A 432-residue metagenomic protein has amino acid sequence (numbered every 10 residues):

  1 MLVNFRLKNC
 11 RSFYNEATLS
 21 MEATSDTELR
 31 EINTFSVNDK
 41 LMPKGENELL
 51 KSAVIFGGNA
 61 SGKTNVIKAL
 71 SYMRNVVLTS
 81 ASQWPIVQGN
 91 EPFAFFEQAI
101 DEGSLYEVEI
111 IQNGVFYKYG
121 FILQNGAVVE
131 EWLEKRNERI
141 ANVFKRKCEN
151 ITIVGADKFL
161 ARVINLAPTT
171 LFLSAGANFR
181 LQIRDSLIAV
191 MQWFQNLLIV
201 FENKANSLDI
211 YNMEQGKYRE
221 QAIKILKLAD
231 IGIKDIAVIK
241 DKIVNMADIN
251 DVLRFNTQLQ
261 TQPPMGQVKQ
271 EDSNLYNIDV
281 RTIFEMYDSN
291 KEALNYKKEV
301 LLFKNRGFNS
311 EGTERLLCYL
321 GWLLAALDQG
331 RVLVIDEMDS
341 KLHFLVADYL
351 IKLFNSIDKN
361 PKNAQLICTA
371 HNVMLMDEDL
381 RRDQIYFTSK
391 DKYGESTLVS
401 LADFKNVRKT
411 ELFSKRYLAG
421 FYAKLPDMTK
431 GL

Functional and structural regions predicted by a protein language model:
M1-K44, E48-V77, N290-L425: Switch/communication elements of ASCE P-loop NTPase nucleotide-binding domains
F5, Y106-V108, V128-K135, I278-N290: Short polybasic amphipathic segments
K8, A205-F308, P426-L432: Extended helical coiled-coil dimerization/tether regions that scaffold and oligomerize large DNA-maintenance assemblies
R11, A23, N59, I110-G114 (+3 more regions): Short, flexible loop/turn elements at secondary-structure junctions
F13-N15, N113-Y117, A127, E138-I140 (+2 more regions): Short acidic/polar mixed-charge low-complexity motifs
F35-V54, G58, I67-Y119, Q124-G126: Conserved P-loop NTP-binding catalytic core
A60-I100, L171-K227, K352, S356-L366 (+1 more regions): An exposure/low-complexity boundary signal
K118-N256: Electropositive, glycine-dotted interaction segments that contact anionic polymers or phosphate-rich ligands
